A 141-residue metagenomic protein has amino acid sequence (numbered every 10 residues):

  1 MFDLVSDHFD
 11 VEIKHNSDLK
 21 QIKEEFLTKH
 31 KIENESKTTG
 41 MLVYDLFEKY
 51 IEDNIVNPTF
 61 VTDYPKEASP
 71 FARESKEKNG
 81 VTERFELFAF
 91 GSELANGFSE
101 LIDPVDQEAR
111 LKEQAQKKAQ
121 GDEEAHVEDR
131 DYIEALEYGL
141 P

Functional and structural regions predicted by a protein language model:
F2-P141: A translation/RNA-centric and nucleic-acid-associated enzymatic feature enriched in Class II aminoacyl-tRNA synthetases
